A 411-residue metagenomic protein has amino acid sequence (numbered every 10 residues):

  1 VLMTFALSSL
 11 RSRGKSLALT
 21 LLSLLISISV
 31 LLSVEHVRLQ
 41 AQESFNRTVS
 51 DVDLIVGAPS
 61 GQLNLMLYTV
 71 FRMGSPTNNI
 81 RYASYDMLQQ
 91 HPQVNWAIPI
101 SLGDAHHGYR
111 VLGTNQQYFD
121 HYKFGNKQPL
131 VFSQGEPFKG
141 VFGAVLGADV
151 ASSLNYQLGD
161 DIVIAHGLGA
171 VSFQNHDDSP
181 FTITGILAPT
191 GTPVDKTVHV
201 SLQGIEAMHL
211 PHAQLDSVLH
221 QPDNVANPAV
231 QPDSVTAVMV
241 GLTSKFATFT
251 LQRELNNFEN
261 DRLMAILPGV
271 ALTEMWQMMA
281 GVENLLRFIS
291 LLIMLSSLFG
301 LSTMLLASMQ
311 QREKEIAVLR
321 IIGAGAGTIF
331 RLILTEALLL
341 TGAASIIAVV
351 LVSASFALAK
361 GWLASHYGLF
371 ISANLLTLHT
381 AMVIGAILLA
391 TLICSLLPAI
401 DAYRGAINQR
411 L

Functional and structural regions predicted by a protein language model:
V1-S33, E43, L334, L411: N-terminal Sec/SRP start-transfer signal
E35-D120, P137, D261-L263: Hydrophobic, regular-secondary-structure patches
A105-N115, G125-S217: Hydrophobic secondary-structure segments that place a key small or acidic residue at a functional site
D120-H121, A354-G368: Peri-membrane helix termini and adjoining interfacial loops of integral membrane proteins
F138, L351, S365-L397: Conserved transmembrane alpha-helices of multi-pass membrane proteins, especially helix-helix packing segments enriched
N175-T182, I186-E283: Mechanotransmission and gating elements of multispan inner-membrane complexes involved in transport and envelope
L291-S302, L306-K360, A390, P398: Transmembrane alpha-helical interface segments in multi-pass membrane proteins
I400-L411: Short cytosolic juxtamembrane segments of multi-pass membrane proteins
